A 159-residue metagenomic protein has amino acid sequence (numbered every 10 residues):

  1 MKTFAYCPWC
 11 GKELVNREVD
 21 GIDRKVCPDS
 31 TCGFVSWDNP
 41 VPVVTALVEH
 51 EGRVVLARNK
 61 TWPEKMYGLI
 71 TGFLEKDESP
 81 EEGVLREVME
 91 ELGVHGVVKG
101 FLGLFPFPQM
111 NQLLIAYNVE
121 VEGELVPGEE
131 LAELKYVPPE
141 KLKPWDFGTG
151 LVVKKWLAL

Functional and structural regions predicted by a protein language model:
K2-T45: Acidic, metal-coordinating catalytic segment for phosphate/diphosphate chemistry, firing primarily on the Nudix
Y6, V26, L47, L56 (+2 more regions): Conserved hydrophobic/aromatic beta-strand scaffold that supports enzyme active sites
R17-E18, H95-G103: A short coil-to-beta-strand element that immediately follows conserved catalytic motifs
G21, P63, P108-N111: Short acidic/glycine-enriched loop/turn segments that link adjacent beta-strands
P42-V44, G52, L113-I115, A132: Change "...and in nucleic-acid phosphodiester-cleaving endonucleases..." to "...and in nucleic-acid processing enzymes
E49-E90: Conserved Nudix-box catalytic region and its N-terminal flanking loop in Nudix hydrolases and closely related
G103-V126, K135, P139: Active-site-adjacent beta-strand/loop module that shapes the phosphate/pyrophosphate-binding cleft
P127-W156: NUDIX/MutT-family hydrolases
